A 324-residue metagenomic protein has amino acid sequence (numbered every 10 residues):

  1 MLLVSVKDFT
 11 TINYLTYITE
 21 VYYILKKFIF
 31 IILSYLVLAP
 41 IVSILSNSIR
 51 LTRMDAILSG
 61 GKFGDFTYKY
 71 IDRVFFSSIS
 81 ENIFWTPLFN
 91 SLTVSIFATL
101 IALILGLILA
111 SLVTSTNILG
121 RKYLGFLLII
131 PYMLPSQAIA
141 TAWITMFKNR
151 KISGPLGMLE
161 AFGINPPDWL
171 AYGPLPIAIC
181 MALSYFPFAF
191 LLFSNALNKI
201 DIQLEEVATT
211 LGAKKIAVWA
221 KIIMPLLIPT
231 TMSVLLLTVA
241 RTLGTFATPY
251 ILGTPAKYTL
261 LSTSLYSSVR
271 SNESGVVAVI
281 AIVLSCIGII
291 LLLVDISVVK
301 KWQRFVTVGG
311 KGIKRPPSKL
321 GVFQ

Functional and structural regions predicted by a protein language model:
M1-F30, S297-Q324: Transmembrane alpha-helical segments of polytopic membrane transport and secretion proteins
V21-S59, S77-N198, L226-F246, I251 (+2 more regions): Membrane-water interface segments at the C-terminal ends of transmembrane alpha-helices in multi-pass inner-membrane
S59-G60, K148, F246-S271: Glycine-rich helix-loop "coupling/hinge" segments at transmembrane-helix boundaries in multipass transporters
F66-I79: A short amphipathic helical element positioned immediately N-terminal to and/or at the very start of a transmembrane
R73, G125-L128, I202-T210, K221 (+1 more regions): Short amphipathic alpha-helical coupling elements at transmembrane boundaries
T116-L119, N198-Q203, A213-K215, T254-K257 (+1 more regions): Juxtamembrane helix-boundary/capping and inter-helix hinge elements in multi-pass membrane proteins
L211-A213, P225: Glycine/proline-centered hinge or cleavage motifs at structural transition points of membrane proteins
